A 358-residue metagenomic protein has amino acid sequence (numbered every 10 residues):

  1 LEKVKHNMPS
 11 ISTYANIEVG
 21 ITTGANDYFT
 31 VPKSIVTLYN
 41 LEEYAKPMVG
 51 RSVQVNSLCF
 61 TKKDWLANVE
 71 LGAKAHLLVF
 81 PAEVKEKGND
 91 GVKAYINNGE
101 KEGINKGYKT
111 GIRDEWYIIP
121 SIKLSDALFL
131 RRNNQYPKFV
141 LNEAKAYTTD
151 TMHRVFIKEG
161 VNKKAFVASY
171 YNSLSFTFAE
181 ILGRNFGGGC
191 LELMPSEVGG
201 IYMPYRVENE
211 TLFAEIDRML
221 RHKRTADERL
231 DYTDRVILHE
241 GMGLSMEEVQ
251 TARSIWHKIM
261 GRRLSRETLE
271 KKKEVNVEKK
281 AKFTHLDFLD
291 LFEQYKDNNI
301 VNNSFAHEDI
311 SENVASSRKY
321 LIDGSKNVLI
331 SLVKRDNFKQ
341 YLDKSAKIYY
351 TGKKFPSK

Functional and structural regions predicted by a protein language model:
E2-R218, R235-V236, Y320-L332, D336-K339 (+1 more regions): Polybasic, glycine- and aromatic-enriched phosphate-binding surface used to engage nucleic acids
K101, M242-L244, D297: Short aromatic/hydrophobic-glycine micro-motifs
E143-V155, I216-D234, L264-N276, D287-F288: Hydrophobic transmembrane alpha-helix bundles
V155-F156, R235, H239-K272, N276-V277: Long alpha-helical segments found as membrane-embedded helices
I201, Y205-W256: Extended amphipathic alpha-helical segments enriched in small hydrophobics
G261-I310, V314-S325, L329-S345, T351: Non-globular, low-complexity intrinsically disordered regions
